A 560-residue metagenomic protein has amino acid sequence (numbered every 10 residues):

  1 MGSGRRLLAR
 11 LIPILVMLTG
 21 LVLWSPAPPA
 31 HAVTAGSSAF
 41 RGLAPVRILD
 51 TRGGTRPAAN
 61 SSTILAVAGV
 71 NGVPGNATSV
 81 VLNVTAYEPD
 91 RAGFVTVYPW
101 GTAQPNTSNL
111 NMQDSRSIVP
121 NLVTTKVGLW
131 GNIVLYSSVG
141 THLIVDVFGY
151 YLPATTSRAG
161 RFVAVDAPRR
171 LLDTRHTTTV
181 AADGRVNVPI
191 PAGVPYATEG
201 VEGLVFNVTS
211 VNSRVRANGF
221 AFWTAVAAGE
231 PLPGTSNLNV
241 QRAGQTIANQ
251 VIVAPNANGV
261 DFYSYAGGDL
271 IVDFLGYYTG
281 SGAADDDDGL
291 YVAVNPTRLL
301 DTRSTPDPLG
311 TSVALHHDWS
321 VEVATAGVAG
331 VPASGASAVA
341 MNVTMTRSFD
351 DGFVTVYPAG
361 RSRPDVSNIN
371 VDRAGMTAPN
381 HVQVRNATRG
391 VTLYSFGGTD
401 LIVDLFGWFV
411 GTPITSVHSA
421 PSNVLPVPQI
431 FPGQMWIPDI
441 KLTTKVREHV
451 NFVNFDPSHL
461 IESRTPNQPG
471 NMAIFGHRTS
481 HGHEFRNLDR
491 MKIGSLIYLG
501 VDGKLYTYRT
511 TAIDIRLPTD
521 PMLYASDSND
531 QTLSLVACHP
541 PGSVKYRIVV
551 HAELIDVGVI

Functional and structural regions predicted by a protein language model:
M1-G2, L425: Short intrinsically disordered, low-complexity coil segments enriched in acidic
G2, G193, A326, S458-L460 (+1 more regions): A generic local structural motif
G2-A32: Secretory targeting and sorting signals
L8, L21-L23, G327, P421-N423 (+1 more regions): Residue-level detector of alpha-helical hydrophobic segments embedded in or interacting with membranes
T19-V22, H31, V147, R486-S495: Short, compositionally biased strand/turn segments that nucleate or flank brief secondary-structure elements
P26-P28, P45, N60-T63, P74-N76 (+10 more regions): A short linear-motif detector with a strong N-terminal bias
H31-H418: Short edge beta-strands and adjacent beta->alpha junctions
T415-I560: Solvent-exposed, non-transmembrane regions of membrane-associated and secreted proteins
